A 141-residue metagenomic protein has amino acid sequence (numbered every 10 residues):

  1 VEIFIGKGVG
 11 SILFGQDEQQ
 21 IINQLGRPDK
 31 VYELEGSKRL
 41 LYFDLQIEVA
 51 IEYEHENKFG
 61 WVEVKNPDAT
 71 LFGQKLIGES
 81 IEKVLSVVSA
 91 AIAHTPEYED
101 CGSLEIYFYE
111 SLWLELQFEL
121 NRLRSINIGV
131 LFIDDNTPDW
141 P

Functional and structural regions predicted by a protein language model:
V1-P141: Short helix/turn-capping signatures at newly exposed starts of structured segments
